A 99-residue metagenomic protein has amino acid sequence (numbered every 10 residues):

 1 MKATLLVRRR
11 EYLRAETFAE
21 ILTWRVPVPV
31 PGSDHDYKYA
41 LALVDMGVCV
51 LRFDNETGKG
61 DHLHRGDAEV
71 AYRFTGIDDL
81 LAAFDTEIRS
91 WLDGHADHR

Functional and structural regions predicted by a protein language model:
M1-H35: Negatively charged, low-complexity tracts enriched in Asp/Glu with abundant Ser/Thr
R14, V48, D79-L81: Generic secretory/membrane-interface signal
E16, L41-L43, T57, G76-D78 (+1 more regions): Generic alpha-helical secondary structure signal
P27-Y72: A short, structured beta-strand/loop element
A68-R99: Short, compact, well-ordered microdomains
